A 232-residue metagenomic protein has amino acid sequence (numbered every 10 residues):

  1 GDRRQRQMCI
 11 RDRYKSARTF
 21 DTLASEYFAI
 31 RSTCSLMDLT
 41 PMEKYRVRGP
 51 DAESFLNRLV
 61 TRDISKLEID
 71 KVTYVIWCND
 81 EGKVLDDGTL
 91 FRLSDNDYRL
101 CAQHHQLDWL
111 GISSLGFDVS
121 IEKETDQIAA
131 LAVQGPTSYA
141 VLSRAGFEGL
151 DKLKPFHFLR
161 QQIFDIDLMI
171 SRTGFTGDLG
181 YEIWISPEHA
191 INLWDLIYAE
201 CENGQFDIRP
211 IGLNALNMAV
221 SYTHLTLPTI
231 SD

Functional and structural regions predicted by a protein language model:
G1-R6, I10, H224-D232: Single conserved hydrophobic/aromatic residue that forms the stacking wall/gate of nucleotide- or nucleobase-binding
R4-Q7, R11-C78, K83-L85, N214: Acidic, proline/glycine-enriched N-terminal capping motif
Y14-S16, M42, P50-A52, G82 (+7 more regions): Short, glycine-/Ser/Thr-/acidic-enriched flexible segments
A29-T40, V84-S94, E122-E124, D165-L179: Residues forming anionic-ligand binding surfaces in small-molecule and nucleic-acid pockets of primarily soluble enzymes
M42-V47, D87-H105, A129-V133, F175-S186: Short cationic amphipathic helices and targeting signals
F55-L59, Q106-G116, V141-R144: Short active-site loop/helix that positions an aromatic residue
L67-W109: Well-ordered mid-protein domain cores that form the structural environment of catalytic cofactors
D118-L225: Glycine-rich, acidic
